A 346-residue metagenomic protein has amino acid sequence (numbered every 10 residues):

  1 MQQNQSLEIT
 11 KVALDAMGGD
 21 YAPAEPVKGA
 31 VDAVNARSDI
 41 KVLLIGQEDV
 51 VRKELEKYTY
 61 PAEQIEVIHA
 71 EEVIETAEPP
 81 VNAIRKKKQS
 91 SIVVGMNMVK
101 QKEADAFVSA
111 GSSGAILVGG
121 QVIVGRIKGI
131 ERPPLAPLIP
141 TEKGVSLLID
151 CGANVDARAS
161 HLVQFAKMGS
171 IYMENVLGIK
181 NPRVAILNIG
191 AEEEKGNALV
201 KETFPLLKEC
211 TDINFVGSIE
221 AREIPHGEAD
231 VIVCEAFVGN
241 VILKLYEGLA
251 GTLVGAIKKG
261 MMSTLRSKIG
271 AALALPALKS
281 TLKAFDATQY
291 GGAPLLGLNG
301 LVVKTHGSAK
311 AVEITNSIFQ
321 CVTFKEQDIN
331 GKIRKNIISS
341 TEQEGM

Functional and structural regions predicted by a protein language model:
Q2-R52: N-terminal phosphate-binding or glycine-rich loops at protein starts, especially the Walker A/P-loop of NTPases
V12-A24, A153-V163, K304-A311: Short, glycine-rich nucleotide/cofactor-binding loops
D15, L44-G46, I68, S109-G111 (+6 more regions): Short beta-strand segments
A22-P26, Q89-K102, A106-G120, I127 (+7 more regions): Short glycine/serine/threonine-rich phosphate/pyrophosphate-binding segments that cradle anionic phosphate groups
A24-E25, R37, K41-L43, E48-R52 (+3 more regions): Glycine-rich phosphate/diphosphate-binding loop of Rossmann-like nucleotide-binding domains
Y60-A104: Phosphate/nucleotide-donor binding subsite
Q121-P134, L138-L148, E228-I232, A236-M346: Glycine-rich phosphate/nucleotide-binding loop
